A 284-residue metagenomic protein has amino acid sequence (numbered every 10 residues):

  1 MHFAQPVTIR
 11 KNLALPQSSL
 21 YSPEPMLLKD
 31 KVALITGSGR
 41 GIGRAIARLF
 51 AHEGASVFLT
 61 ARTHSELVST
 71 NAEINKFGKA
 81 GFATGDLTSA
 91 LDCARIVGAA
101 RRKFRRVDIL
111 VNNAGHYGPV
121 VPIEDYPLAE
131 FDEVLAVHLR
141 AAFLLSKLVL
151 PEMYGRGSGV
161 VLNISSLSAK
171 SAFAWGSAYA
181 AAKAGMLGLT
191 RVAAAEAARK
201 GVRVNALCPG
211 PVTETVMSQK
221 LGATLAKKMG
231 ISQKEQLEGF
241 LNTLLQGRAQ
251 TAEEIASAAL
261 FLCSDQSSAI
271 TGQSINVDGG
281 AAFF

Functional and structural regions predicted by a protein language model:
I9-N12, P16-E24, Y117-V120, S171 (+2 more regions): Short C-terminal tail/terminal secondary-structure segment of NAD(P)H-dependent dehydrogenase/reductase domains
V32, G37-G41: Conserved glycine-rich cofactor-binding loop
V121-I123, P127-L135, G222, F240-L241: Substrate-binding pocket helix/loop in short-chain dehydrogenase/reductase
S146, A182, T190: Active-site helix of classical SDR
P151, A195-E196, S268: Alpha-helical segment proximal to the catalytic Tyr-Lys
S166: Residue(s) in the substrate-gating loop at a strand-loop-helix junction that position the organic substrate next
A198, R203, I270-G272: Short, small/polar-rich loop/turn modules that mediate ligand/substrate recognition or access, typified
